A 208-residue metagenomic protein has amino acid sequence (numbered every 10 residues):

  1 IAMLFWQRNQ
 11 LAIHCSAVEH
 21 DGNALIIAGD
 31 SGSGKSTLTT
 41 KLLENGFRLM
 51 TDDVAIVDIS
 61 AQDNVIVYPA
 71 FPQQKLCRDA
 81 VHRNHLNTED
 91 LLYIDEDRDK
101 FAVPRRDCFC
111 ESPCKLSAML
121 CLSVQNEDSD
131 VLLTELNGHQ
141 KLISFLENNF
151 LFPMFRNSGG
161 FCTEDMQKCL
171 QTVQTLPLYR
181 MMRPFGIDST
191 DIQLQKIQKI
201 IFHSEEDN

Functional and structural regions predicted by a protein language model:
I1-G22: Extreme N-terminal, non-catalytic leader segments that precede Walker-type/kinase nucleotide-binding cores
S16-D30, E44-M50, V54-N208: Glycine-rich, often acidic-flanked micro-motifs that create phosphate/phosphodiester-binding or positioning elements
S33-G34: Conserved glycine(s) of the Walker
L38-T39: Post-Walker A alpha-helix
